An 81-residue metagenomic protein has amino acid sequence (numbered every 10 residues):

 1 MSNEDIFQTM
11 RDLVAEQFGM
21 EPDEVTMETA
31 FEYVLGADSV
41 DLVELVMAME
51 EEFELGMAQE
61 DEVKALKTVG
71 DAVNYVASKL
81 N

Functional and structural regions predicted by a protein language model:
S2-D41, M47, E51-N81: Phosphopantetheine-dependent thiolation modules in NRPS/PKS and related acyl-activating systems
